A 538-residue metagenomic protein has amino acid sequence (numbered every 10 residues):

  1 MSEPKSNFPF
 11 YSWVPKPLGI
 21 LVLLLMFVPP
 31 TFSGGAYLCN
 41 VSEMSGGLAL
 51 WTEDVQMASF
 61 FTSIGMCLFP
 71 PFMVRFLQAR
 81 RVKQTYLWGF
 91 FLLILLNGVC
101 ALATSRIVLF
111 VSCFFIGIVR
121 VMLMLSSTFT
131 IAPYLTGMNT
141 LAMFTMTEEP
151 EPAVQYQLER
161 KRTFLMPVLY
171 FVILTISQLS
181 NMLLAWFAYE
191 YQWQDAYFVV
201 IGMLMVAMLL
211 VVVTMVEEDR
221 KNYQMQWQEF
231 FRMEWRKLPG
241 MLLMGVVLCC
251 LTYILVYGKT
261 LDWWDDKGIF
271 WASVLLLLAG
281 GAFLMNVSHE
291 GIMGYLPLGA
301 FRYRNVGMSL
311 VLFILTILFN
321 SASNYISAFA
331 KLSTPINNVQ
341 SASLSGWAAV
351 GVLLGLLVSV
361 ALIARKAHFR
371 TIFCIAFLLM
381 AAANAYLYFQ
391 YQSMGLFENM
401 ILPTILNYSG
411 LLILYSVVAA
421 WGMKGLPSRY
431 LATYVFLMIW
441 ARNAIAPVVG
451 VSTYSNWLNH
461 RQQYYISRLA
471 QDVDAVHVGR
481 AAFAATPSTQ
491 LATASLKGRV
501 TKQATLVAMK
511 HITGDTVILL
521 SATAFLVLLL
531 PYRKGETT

Functional and structural regions predicted by a protein language model:
W13-V74, V108, L123-M124, S323-S327: Extracytoplasmic
K16-T31, L38-S42, L96, G294-Q463: 12-transmembrane solute porter fold
T62-I64, L174-T175, A349-G351, I445: Short hydrophobic/small-residue motifs within alpha-helical transmembrane segments of multi-pass transporter-like
L68-Q84, A188, G355-T371: Helix-to-loop junctions at the C-terminal end of transmembrane segments in multipass secondary transporters
V82-Y86, F90-L238: Helix-loop-helix hairpins in multi-pass membrane proteins, especially solute transporters
D195-T214, P239-C249, F270-L278, S467-D474 (+1 more regions): Symmetry-related core transmembrane helices of the 12-TM Major Facilitator Superfamily/SLC fold
E217-E229, L251-S341: Membrane-helix boundary/linker segments in multi-pass transporters
N443-Y532, T538: Hydrophobic transmembrane architecture of multi-pass small-molecule transporters
